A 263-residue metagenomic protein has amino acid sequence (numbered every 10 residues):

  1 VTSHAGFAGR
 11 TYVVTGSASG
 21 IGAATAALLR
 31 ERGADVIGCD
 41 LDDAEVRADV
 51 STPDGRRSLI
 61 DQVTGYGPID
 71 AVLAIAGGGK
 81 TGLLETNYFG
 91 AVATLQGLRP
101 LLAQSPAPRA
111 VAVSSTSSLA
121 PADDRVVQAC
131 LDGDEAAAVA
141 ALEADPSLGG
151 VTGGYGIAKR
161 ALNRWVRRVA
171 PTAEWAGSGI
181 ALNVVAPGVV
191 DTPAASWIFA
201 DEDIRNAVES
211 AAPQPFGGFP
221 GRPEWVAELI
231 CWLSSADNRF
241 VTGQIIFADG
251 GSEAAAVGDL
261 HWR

Functional and structural regions predicted by a protein language model:
T2, R125, T242-R263: Short C-terminal tail/terminal secondary-structure segment of NAD(P)H-dependent dehydrogenase/reductase domains
T2-I37: Canonical Rossmann dinucleotide-binding motif of NAD(H)/NADP(H)-dependent dehydrogenases/reductases, specifically
F7, Q62-G82, L102, P106-P108 (+1 more regions): A glycine-rich helix->loop->beta "capping" turn within Rossmann-like NAD(P)(H)-dependent oxidoreductase domains
C39-G55, V63, G77: Rossmann-fold cofactor-recognition segment
L73-G79, T86, S114, G251: Conserved NAD(P)H cofactor-binding loop of Rossmann-fold oxidoreductase domains
K80-T81, A103-S178, V189-V190: Catalytic loop of short-chain dehydrogenase/reductase
A93, G154-G156, R160-N163, V184 (+2 more regions): C-terminal helical subdomain
A186-W197: Short, flexible catalytic-loop segment of classical short-chain dehydrogenase/reductase
